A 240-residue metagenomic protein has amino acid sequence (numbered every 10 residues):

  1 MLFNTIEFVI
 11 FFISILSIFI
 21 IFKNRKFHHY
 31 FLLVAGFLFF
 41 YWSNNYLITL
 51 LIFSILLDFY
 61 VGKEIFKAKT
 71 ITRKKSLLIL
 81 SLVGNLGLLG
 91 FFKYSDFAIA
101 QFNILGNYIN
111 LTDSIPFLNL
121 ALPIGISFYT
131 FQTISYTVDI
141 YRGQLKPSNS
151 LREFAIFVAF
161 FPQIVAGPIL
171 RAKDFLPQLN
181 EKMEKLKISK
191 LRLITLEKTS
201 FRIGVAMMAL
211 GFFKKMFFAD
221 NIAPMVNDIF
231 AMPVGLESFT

Functional and structural regions predicted by a protein language model:
M1-T240: Membrane-embedded transmembrane alpha-helical bundles that form the catalytic cores of multi-pass lipid-modifying
